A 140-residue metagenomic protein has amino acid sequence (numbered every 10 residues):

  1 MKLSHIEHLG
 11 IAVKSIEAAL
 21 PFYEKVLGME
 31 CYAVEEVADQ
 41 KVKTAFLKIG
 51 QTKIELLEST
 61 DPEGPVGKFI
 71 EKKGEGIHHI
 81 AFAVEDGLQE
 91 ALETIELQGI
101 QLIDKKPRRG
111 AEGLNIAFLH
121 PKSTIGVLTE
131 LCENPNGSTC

Functional and structural regions predicted by a protein language model:
M1-Q40: Long, hydrophobic N-terminal alpha-helical segment
K2, A45-K48, E90-C140: Vicinal oxygen chelate
I6-K14, A45-K48, G67-T94, A117: Vicinal oxygen chelate
Y32-A33, E63-K68: A short, acidic/glycine-rich surface segment
E35-E36, S59, P107: Proline- and acidic/polar-enriched loop/turn elements at helix boundaries
V37-K53: C-terminal "cap" of GNAT-fold acetyltransferases
L56: Carbohydrate-associated surface elements
S59, E63, L131-N134: Amphipathic N-proximal alpha-helical interface segments
